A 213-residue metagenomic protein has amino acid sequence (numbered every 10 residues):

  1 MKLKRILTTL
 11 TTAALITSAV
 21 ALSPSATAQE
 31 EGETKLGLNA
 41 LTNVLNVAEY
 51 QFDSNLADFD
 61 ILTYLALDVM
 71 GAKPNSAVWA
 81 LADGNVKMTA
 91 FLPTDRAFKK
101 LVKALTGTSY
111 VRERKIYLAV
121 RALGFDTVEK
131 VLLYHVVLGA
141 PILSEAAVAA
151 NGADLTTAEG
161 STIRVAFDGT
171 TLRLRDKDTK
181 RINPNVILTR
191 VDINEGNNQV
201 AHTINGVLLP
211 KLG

Functional and structural regions predicted by a protein language model:
M1-T11: Bacterial N-terminal signal peptides that target proteins for export
R5, S25-G213: Mature, structured domains of secreted/extracytosolic soluble proteins
A13-A14, A153: Repetitive helical segments and hydrophobic/amphipathic motifs
T17-S25: C-terminal segment of classical bacterial N-terminal signal peptides
